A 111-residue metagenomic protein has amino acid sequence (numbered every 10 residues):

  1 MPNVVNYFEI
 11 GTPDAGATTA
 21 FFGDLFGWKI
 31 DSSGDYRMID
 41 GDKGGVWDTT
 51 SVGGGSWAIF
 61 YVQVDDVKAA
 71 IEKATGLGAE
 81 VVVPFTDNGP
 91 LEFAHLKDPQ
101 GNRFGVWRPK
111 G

Functional and structural regions predicted by a protein language model:
M1-T19, D42, W57-F60, P109-G111: N-terminal beta-strand motif that seeds the catalytic metal site of vicinal oxygen chelate
N3, I10, I71-E72, L77-G111: Vicinal oxygen chelate
N6, D35-R37, A58, P90-A94: Short beta-strand micro-motifs in enzyme catalytic cores
D14-A15, D65-K68: Helix N-cap motif at beta-to-alpha junctions
G16-L25, R103: Conserved active-site alpha-helix within GNAT-family acetyltransferase domains
F21, K68-K73: Short amphipathic alpha-helices within nucleic acid-binding modules
F26-A58, R103-R108: Conserved short beta-strand elements that form part of the metal-binding/catalytic scaffold of enzyme active sites
